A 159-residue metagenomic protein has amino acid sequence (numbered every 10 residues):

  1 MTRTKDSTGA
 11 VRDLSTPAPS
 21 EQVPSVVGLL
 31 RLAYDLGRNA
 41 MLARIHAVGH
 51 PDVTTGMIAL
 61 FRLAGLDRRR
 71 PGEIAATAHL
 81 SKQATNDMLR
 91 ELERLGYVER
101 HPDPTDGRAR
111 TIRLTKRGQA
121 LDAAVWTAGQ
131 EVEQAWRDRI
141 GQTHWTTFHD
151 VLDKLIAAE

Functional and structural regions predicted by a protein language model:
M1-D52: N-terminal leader segment of winged-helix/HTH proteins
T2, T8-D13, R90-D150: Charged, amphipathic alpha-helical coiled-coil/dimerization segments
Q22, D52-V53, L114, I140: Alpha-helical hairpin
V26, L30-A33, G37, M41-R44 (+4 more regions): Alpha-helical linker/hinge and terminal dimerization helices associated with HTH transcriptional regulators
L29, M57-L63, M88-E91, A128: Residue-level recognition of specific faces of alpha-helices
N39-S81: N-terminal helix-turn-helix DNA-binding core of bacterial DNA-binding proteins
